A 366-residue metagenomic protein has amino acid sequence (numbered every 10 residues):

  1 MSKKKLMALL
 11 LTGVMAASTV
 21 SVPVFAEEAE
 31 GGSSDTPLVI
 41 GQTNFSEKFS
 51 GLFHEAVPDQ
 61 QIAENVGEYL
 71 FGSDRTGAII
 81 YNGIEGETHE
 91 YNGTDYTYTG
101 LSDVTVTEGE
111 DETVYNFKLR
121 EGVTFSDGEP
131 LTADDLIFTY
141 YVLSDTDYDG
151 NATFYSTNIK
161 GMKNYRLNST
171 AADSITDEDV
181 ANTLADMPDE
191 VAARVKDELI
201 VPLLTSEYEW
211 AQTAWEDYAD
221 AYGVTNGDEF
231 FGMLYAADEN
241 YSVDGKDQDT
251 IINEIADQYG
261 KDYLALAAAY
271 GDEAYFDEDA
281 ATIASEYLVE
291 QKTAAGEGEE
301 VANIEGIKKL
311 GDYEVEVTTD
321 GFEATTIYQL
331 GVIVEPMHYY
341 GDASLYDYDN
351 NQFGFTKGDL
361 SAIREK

Functional and structural regions predicted by a protein language model:
M1-L10: Bacterial Sec-dependent N-terminal signal peptides
L11-T19: Hydrophobic core
S18-S34: Sec-dependent signal peptide cleavage junction
S33-P37, N65, L101, E110-V114 (+2 more regions): Extracytoplasmic
G41-E108: N-terminal lobe/hinge region of extracytoplasmic solute-binding protein
T43-S46, R75-T76, R120-G122, L136 (+4 more regions): Solvent-exposed coil/turn segments that connect beta secondary-structure elements in extracytoplasmic/periplasmic
R75-A78, A265-A268, E273-A295, E299-N303 (+3 more regions): Gly/Pro-rich hinge or "lid" segments in bacterial periplasmic/extracellular proteins
D95, G100-E278, E316, T326: Aromatic- and charge-enriched surface segment that lines or borders ligand/interaction sites
